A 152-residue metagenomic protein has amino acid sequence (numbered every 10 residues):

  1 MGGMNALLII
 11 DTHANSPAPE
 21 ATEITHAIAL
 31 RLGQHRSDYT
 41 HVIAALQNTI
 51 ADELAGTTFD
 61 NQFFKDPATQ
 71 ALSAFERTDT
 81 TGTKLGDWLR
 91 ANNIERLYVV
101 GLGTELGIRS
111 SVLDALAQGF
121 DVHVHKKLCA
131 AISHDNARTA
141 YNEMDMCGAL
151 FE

Functional and structural regions predicted by a protein language model:
M1-T69, D121, I132-S133, R138-L150: Active-site acidic carboxylates
G2-M4, A91-N92, A117: …; additionally, a secondary subgroup of soluble metalloenzymes is captured
A18-A21, Y98-E105: Short, glycine-rich nucleotide/cofactor-binding loops
A27-H35, L106-A117: Histidine-anchored nucleotide/phosphate-binding helix
A51, T83, R109, L113 (+1 more regions): Short, surface-exposed alpha-helical segments at coil->helix boundaries
A51-L102: Internal catalytic-core helix/loop-beta-alpha segment that presents or stabilizes conserved functional determinants
L72, L106-S110, A131-H134: Short active-site-adjacent structural elements
Y98-G101, F120-H134: A short glycine-rich beta-strand->turn/loop micro-motif centered on a GG-aromatic cluster
